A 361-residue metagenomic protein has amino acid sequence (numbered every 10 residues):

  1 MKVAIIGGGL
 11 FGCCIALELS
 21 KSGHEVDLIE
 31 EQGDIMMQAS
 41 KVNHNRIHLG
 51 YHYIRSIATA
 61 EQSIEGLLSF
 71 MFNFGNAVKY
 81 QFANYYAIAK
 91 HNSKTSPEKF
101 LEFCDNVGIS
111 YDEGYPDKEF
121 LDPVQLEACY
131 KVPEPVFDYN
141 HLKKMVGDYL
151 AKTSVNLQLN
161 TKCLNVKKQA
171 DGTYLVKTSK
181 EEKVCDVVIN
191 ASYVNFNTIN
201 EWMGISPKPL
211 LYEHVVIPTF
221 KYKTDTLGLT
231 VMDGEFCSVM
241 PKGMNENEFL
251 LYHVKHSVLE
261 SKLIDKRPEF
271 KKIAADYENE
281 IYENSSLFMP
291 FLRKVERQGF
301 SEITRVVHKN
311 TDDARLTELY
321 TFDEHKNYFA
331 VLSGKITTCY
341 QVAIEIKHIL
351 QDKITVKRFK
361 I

Functional and structural regions predicted by a protein language model:
K2-D27: N-terminal Rossmann-like FAD-binding beta1-loop-alpha1 element of flavoenzymes
K21-K41: Glycine-rich FAD pyrophosphate-binding loop
M36, C185-L229, K242-N247: Central helical "cap/lid" subdomain
H44-F120, Q125-A128: Dinucleotide-binding Rossmann-like beta1-alpha1 core, especially the glycine-rich loop that anchors the ADP
V78-I88, G114-T153, K266, H325-S333: Helix-loop-beta segment of a Rossmann-like dinucleotide-binding subdomain
Y130-V187, A191, N195-N200, Y340-E345: Helical element adjacent to the flavin cofactor pocket in flavoenzyme catalytic cores
N245, L259-I303: Flavin-binding catalytic cores
L287-I361: C-terminal catalytic lobe of FAD-dependent flavoproteins
